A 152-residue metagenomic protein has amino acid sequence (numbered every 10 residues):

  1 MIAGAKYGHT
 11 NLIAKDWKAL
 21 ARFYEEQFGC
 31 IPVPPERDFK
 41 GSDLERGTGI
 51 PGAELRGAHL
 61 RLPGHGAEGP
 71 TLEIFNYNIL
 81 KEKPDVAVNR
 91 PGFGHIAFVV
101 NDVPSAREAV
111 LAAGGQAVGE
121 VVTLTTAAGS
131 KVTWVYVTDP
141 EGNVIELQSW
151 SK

Functional and structural regions predicted by a protein language model:
M1-A3, L12, P34-P35, H59 (+2 more regions): Vicinal oxygen chelate
I2-G4, V88-N89: Short, flexible turn/loop "capping" segments at secondary-structure junctions
Y7-H9, P91-H95: Eukaryotic phosphotyrosine signaling hubs
I13-E68, A112, A128: Core segments of cupin and vicinal oxygen chelate
G41-R46, L80-D85, L124-T126: A short, acidic/glycine-rich surface segment
H59, I79-L80: Amide-forming acyltransferase catalytic core, primarily the GNAT-like/NAT-type and related acyltransferase folds
P63, F75-Y77, W150: Generic beta-structure capping elements
L72-N76, V86: Helix-adjacent hinge/juxtasegments
